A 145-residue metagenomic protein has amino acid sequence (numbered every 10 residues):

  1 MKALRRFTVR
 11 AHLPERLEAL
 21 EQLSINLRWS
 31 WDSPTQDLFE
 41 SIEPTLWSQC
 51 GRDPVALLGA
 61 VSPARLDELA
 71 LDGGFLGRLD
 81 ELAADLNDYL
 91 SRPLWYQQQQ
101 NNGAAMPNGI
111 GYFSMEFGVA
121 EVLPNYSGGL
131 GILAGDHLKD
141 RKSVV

Functional and structural regions predicted by a protein language model:
M1-N102: Extended, charge-enriched "interface" segments that sit outside catalytic cores
A84-Y89, N108, L123-G128: Short linear motifs at secondary-structure transitions and domain/linker junctions
P93-P124: Structured, charged N-terminal subsegments at the starts of enzyme catalytic cores and at intra-chain domain/subunit
G129-A134: Short, glycine/acidic-rich beta->alpha junctions
H137: TRNA-binding/sensing appendages of the translation machinery
V144-V145: Conserved small/polar residues in nucleotide/adenosyl-binding loops
